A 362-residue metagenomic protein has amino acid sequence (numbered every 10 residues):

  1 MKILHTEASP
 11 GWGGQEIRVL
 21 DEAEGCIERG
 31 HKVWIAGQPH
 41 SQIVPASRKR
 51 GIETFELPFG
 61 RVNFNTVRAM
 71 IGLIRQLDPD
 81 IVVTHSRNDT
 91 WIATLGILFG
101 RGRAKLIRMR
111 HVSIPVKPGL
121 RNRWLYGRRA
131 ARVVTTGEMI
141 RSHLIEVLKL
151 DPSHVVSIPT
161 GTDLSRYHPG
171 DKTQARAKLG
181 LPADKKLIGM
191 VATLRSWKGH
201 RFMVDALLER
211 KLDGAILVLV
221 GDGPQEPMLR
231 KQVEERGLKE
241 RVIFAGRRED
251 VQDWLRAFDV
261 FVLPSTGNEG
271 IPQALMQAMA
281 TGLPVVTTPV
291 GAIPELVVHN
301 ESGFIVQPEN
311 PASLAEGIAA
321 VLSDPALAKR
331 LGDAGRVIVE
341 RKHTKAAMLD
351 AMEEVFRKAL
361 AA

Functional and structural regions predicted by a protein language model:
M1-A362: Membrane-interface segments of envelope glycosyltransferases acting on lipid-linked substrates or membrane lipids
